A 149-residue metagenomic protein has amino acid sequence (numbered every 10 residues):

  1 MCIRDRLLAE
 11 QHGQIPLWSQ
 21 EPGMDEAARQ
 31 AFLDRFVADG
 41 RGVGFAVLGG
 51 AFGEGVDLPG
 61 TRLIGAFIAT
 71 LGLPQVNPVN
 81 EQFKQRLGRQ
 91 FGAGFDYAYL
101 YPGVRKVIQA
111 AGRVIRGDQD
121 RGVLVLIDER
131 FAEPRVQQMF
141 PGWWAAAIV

Functional and structural regions predicted by a protein language model:
R4-V149: ASCE RecA-like P-loop NTPase motor cores that couple ATP hydrolysis to mechanical translocation on nucleic acids
